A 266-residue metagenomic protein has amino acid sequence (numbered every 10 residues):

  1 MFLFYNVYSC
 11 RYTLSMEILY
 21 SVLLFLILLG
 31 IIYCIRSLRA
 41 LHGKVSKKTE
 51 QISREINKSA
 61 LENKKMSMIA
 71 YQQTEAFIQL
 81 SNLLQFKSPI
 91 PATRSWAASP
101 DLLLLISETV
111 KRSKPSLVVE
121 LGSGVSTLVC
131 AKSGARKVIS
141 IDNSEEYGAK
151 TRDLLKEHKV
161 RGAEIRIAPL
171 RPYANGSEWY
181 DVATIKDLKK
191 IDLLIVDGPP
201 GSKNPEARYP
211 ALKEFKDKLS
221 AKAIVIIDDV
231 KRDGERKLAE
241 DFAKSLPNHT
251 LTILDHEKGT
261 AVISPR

Functional and structural regions predicted by a protein language model:
T13-L41: Single-pass membrane-anchoring alpha-helices
L83-R112: Class I SAM-dependent methyltransferase Rossmann-like catalytic core, especially the SAM/SAH-binding loop
P115-G122: Conserved class I S-adenosyl-L-methionine
T127-A135: Conserved SAM-binding loop of SAM-dependent methyltransferases across substrates and taxa, primarily the Class I
K137-D142: Conserved SAM-binding motif I beta-strand of class I
D153-L188: S-adenosyl-L-methionine
K189-D197: Short SAM/SAH-binding signature in class I
S202-R266: C-terminal substrate-binding/active-site "lid" region of AdoMet-derived donor-dependent transferases
